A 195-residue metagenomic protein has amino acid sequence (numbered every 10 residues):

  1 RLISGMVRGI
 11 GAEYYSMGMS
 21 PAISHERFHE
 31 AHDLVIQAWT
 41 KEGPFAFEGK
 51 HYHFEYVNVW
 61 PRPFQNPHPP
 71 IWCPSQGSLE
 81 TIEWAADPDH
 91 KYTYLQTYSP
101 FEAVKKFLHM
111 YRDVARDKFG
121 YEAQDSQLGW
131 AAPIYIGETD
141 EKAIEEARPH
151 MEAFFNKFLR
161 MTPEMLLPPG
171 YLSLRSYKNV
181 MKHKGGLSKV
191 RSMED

Functional and structural regions predicted by a protein language model:
L2-M6, I71-P74, H90-L95, S126-A132: Hydrophobic faces of well-ordered beta-strands that scaffold small-molecule active sites in alpha/beta enzyme cores
V7-M19: Acidic/polar active-site rim loop that often engages polyanionic ligands
G11, Y52, S78-L79, S99-P100 (+1 more regions): Short, solvent-exposed loop/turn segments at secondary-structure junctions
I23-R62, E102-D195: An alpha-helical appendage that flanks or caps ligand/catalytic pockets
N66-P70: A local structural motif
C73-S78, L166: A general structural motif
G77-L108: A conserved active-site cap/scaffold subdomain adjacent to cofactor or substrate pockets
